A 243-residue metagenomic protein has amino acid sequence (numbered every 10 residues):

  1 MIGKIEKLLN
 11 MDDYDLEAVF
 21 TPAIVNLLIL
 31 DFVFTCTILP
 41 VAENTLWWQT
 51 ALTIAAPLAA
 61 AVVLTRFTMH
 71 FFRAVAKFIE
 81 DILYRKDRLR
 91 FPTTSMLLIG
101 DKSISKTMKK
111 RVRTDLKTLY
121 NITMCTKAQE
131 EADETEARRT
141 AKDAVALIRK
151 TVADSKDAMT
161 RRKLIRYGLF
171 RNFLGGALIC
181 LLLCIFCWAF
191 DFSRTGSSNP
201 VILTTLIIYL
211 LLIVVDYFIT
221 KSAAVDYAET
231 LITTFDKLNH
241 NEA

Functional and structural regions predicted by a protein language model:
M1-M108, F190-T204, T220-A223: N-terminal first transmembrane alpha-helix
E6, E17, E43, E80 (+3 more regions): Glutamate identity and glutamate-enriched acidic tracts
K7-L28, K142-S193, N199-V201: Transmembrane alpha-helical segments and their cytosolic interface motifs in multi-pass membrane proteins
L8, D115, L119, T234: Residues that form generic nucleotide/phosphate-binding pockets
A59, T135, V214-F218: Generic amphipathic alpha-helical segments used as scaffolds and interaction surfaces in large, multi-domain proteins
F78-S155: Charge-rich cytosolic interhelical loops and cytosolic tails of multi-pass membrane proteins
G196, P200, T204-A243: Alpha-helical oligomerization segments
